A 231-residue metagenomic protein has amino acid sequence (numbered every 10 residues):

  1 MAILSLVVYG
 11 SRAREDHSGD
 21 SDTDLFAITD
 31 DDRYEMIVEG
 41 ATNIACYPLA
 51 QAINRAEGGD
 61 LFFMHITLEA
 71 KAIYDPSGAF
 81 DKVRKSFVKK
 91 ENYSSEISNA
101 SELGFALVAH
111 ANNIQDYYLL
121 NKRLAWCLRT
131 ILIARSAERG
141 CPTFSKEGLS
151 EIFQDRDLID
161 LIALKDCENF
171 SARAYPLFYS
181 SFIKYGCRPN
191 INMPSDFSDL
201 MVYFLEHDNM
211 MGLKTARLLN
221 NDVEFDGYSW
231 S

Functional and structural regions predicted by a protein language model:
M1-A2, A13-G19, T29-S231: Catalytic core of pol beta-like nucleotidyltransferases
L6-V8, D22-T29: Short, hydrophobic beta-strand segments that form beta-sheet elements in well-ordered domains
